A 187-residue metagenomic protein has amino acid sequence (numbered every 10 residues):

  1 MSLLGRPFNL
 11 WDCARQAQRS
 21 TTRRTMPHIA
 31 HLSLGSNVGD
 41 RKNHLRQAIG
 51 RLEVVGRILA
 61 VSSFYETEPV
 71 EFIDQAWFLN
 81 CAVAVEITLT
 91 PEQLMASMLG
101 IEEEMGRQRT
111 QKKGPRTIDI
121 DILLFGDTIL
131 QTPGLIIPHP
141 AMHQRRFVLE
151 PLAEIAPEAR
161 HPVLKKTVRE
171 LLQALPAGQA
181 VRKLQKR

Functional and structural regions predicted by a protein language model:
R19: Cationic, low-complexity basic patches in intrinsically disordered or flexible, solvent-exposed regions
P27-H31: Extreme N-terminal starter segment of soluble prokaryotic enzymes
S36, V83-L89, L124-D127: Short beta-strand-to-loop capping motifs
Q47-T90: Short, surface-exposed acidic-centric catalytic microdomains
S62, P69-W77, E92-M95, G100-R187: Flexible, gly/pro- and Lys/Arg-enriched active-site loops
